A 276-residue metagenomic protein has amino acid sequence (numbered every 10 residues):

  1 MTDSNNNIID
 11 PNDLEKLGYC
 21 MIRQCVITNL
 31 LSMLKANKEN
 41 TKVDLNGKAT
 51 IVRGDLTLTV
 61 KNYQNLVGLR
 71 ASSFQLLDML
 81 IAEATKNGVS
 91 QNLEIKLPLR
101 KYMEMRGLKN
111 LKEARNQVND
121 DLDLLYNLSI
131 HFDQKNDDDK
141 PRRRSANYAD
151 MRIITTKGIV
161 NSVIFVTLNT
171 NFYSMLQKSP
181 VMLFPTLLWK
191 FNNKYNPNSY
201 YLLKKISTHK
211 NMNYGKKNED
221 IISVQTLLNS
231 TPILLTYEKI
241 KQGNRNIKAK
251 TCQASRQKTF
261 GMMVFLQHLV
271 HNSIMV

Functional and structural regions predicted by a protein language model:
M1-V276: Charged, alpha-helix-forming regions
